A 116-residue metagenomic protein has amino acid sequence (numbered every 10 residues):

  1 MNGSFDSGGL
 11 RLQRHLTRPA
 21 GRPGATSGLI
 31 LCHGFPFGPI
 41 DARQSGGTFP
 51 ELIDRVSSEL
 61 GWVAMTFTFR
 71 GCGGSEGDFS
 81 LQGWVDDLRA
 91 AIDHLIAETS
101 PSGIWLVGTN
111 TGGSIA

Functional and structural regions predicted by a protein language model:
M1-G24: N-terminal cap/lid segment of alpha/beta-hydrolase-fold proteins
G21-E59: Short, surface-exposed "cap/lid" segments of acyl-processing enzymes
P36, G71, T111: Short, glycine/serine-rich, charged loops/turns that create anion-binding and catalytic segments at active sites
T48, D78-T99: Alpha/beta-hydrolase active-site loop
F67-L81: Glycine-rich "HGGG/HGxG" loop immediately N-terminal to the catalytic nucleophile of the alpha/beta-hydrolase
T99-N110: Alpha/beta-hydrolase fold nucleophile elbow
I115-A116: Hydrolases whose catalytic domains are alpha/beta-hydrolase-1, hotdog thioesterase, or metallo-beta-lactamase-like
